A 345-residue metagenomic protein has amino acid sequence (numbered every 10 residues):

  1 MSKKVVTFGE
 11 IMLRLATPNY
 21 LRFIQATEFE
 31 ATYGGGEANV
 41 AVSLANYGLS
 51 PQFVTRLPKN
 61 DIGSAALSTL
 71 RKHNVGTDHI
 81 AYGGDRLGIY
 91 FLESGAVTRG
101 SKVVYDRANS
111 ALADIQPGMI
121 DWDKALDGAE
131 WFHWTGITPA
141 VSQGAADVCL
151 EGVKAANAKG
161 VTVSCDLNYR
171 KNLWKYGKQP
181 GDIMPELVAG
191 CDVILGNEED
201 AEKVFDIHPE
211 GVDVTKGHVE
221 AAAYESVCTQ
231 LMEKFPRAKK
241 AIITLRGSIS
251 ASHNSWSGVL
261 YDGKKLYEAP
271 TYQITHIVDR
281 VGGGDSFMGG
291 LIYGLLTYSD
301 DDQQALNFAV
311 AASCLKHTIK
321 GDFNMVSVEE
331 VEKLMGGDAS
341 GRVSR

Functional and structural regions predicted by a protein language model:
M1-R22: Positively charged, low-complexity intrinsically disordered leader regions
R22-V40: Short catalytic helix/loop segments, enriched in acidic residues and glycine and frequently bearing histidine
T32, V40-P51, L92, G294-Y298: Alpha-helix C-terminal capping segments
S50-I137, V331-R345: Conserved N-terminal subdomain of the carbohydrate kinase-like
P51, T77, V163-S164, L195: Hydrophobic beta-strand scaffold residues
N157-T162, F235-K239: A short helix->loop->beta-strand "cap" motif at the edges of active sites that frequently abuts
L173-G263: Conserved phosphate/ATP/ADP-binding segment of small-molecule kinases
Y267-D338, R345: Conserved post-catalytic alpha-helical subdomain immediately downstream of the catalytic base and nucleotide-binding
